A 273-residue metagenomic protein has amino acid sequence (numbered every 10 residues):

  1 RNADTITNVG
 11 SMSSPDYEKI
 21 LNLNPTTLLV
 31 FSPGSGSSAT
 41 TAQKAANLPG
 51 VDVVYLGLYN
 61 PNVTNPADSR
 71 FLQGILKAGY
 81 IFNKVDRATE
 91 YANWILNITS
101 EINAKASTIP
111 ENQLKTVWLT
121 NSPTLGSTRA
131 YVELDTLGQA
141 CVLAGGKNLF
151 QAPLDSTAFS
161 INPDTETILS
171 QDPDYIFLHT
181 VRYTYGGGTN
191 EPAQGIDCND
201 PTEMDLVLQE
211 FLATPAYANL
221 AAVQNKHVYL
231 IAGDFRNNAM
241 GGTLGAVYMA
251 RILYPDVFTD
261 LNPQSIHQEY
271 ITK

Functional and structural regions predicted by a protein language model:
R1, V30, L125-A130, N238-M240: Short, solvent-exposed loop/turn elements at domain surfaces
R1-I81, F159-Q209: Acidic/His-rich segments in extracytoplasmic proteins that coordinate ligands and/or metal ions
N2, L21-N22, A46-L48, T108-Q113 (+4 more regions): Extracellular/periplasmic catalytic domains that process cell-envelope and extracellular macromolecules
T27-F31, D52-G57, K115-T120, Q139 (+3 more regions): Structural recognition of the beta-strand scaffold that forms the well-ordered cores of secreted hydrolase catalytic
T41-G126, S160, V223, H227-K273: Extracytoplasmic substrate-binding proteins
E133, L137, G242-G245: Catalytic-loop motifs flanking and including active-site residues across diverse enzymes
L134-A158: His/Asp/Glu-enriched short active-site or ligand-binding loop at hydrolase and phosphoryl-transfer sites
D172-V247, R251-I252: Active-site/pore-lining binding-face segments in mid-to-C-terminal subdomains
